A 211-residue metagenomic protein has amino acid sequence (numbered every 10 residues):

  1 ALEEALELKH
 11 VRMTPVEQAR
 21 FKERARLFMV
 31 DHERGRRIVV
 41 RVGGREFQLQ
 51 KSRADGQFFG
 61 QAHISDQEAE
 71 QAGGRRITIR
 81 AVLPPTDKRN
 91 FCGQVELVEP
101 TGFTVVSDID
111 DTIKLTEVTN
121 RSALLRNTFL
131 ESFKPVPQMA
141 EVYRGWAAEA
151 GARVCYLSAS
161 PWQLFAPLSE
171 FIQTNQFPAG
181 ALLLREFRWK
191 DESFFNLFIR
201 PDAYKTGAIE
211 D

Functional and structural regions predicted by a protein language model:
A1-L97: Intrinsically disordered, serine/threonine/proline
F91, R153, E170-F171: Core catalytic machinery and nucleic-acid-binding channels of phosphodiester-processing enzymes
E99-T101: Short, small/polar residue-rich loop motifs at catalytic or cofactor-binding pockets
F103-V118: Asp-based phosphoryl-transfer active-site loop
F129-A152, W162-A166, A203: Short, acidic loop-to-helix structural element flanking the phosphoryl-transfer center in phosphate-processing enzymes
Y156-S158: Structural beta-sheet core signal
S160-D211: C-terminal cap/substrate-recognition subdomain and adjoining C-terminal extension of metal-dependent phosphatase-like
